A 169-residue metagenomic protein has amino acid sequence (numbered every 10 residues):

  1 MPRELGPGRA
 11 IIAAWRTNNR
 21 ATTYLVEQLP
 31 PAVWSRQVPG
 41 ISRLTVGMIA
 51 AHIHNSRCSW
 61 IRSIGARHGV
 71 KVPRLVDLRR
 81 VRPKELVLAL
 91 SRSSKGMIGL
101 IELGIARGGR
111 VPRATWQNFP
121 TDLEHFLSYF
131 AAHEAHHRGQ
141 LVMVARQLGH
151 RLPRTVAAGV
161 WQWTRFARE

Functional and structural regions predicted by a protein language model:
M1-P2, I12-V26, V33-V76, A114-E169: Short, contiguous alpha-helical
I11, W15, P83-S94, L127-F130: Hydrophobic packing residues in well-ordered alpha-helices of helical domains and bundles
R20, Y24-Q28, R92-G99, L103 (+1 more regions): A generic structural signal for well-ordered alpha-helical segments enriched in polar/charged residues
A32, E102-Q117: Acidic catalytic patch
R62-G104: Helix-adjacent hinge/juxtasegments
